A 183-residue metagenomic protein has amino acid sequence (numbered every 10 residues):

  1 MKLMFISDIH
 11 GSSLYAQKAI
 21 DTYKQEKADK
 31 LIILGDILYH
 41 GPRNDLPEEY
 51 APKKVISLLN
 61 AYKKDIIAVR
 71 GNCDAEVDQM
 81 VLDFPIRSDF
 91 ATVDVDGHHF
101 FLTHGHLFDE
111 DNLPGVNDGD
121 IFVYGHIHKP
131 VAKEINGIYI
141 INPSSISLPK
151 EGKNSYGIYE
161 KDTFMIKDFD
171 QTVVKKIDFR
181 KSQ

Functional and structural regions predicted by a protein language model:
K2-V95: Core catalytic region of metal-dependent phosphoesterases/phosphodiesterases, especially metallo-beta-lactamase-like
L3, S12-S13, Q17-D21, I158 (+2 more regions): Catalytic phosphate/metal-binding cores of nucleic-acid and nucleotide-processing enzymes, i.e., regions that mediate
S7-H10, H104, D168: Conserved residues at beta->alpha junctions
I37, N72-C73, H104-H106, D170: Short, flexible active-site-adjacent loop segments at beta-strand->alpha-helix junctions, enriched in small/polar
P42-D45, D78-L82, S88, N112-L113 (+3 more regions): Short, well-ordered secondary-structure micro-motifs
L59, V93, L102-H104, S144: Generic structural signal for conserved hydrophobic packing positions in ordered secondary structure
F90, G97, K150, K181-Q183: Solvent-exposed, flexible loop/coil residues
H99, H106-D170, K175: Conserved beta-sheet core of the metallophosphoesterase superfamily
